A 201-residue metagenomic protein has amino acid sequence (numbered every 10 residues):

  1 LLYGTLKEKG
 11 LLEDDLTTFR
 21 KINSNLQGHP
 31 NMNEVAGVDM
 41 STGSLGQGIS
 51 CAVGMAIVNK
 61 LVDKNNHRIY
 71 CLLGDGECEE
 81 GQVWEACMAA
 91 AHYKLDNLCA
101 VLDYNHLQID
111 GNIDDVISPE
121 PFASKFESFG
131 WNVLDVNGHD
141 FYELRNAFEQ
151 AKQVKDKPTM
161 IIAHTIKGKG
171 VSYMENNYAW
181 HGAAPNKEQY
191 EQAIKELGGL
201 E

Functional and structural regions predicted by a protein language model:
L1-H92: Cofactor-binding active-site loop characterized by glycine-rich and histidine/acidic residues
Y3-G4, N31, Q82-W84, D110-D114 (+2 more regions): Short acidic, glycine/serine/threonine-rich loops at helix termini
I22-N25, L73-E80, Y104-Q108, H139-F141 (+1 more regions): Acidic, glycine-rich active-site loops and adjacent beta-strand->loop/helix elements that engage anionic groups
K64-H67, D114-A147, E196-L200: Conserved thiamine diphosphate
H67-C71, L98, K157-A163: Generic beta-sheet signal
E80-N105, M160-I162: A short alpha/beta connector and helix-capping loop motif
Y93-P119, S124-F126: Histidine/lysine/aspartate-rich catalytic loop segments that bind and position anionic ligands
F141-E201: Glycine/aspartate-rich loop-and-adjacent alpha/beta segment that forms the canonical ThDP
